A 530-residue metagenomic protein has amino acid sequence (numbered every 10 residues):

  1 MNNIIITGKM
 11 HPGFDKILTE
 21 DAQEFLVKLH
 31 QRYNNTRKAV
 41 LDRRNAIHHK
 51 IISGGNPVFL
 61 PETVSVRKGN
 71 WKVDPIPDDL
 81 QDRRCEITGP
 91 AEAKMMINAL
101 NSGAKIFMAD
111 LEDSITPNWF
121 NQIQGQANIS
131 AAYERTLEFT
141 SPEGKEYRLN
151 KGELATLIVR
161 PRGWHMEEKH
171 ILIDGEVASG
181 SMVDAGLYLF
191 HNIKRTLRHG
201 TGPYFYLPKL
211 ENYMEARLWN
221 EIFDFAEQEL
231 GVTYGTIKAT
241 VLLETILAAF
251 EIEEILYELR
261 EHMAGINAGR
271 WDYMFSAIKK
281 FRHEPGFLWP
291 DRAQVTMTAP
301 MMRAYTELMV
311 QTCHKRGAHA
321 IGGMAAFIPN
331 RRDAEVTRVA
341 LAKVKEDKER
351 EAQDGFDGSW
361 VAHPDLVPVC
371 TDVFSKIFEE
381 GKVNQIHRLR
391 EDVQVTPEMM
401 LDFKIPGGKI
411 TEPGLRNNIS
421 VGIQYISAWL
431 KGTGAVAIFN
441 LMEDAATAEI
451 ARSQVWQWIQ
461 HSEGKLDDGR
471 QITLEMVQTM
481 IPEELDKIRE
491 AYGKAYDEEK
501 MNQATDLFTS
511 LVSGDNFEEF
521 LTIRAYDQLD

Functional and structural regions predicted by a protein language model:
M1-D530: Expand to "…catalyze enediolate/carbanion chemistry for C-C bond making/breaking, isomerization, decarboxylation
